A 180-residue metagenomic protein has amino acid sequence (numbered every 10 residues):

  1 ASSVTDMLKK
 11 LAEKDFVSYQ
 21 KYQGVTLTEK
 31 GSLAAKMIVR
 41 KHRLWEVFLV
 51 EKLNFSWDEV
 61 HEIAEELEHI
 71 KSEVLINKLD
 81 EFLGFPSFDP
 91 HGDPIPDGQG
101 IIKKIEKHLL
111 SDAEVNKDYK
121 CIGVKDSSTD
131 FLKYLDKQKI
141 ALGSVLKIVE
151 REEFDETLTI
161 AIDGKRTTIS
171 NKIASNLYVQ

Functional and structural regions predicted by a protein language model:
S2, D58: Key DNA-contact positions within bacterial/archaeal DNA-binding proteins
T5-K9: Short, hydrophobic-biased segments on the C-terminal half of alpha helices that form "recognition helices"
A12, E66-H69: Extended, low-hydrophobicity, polar/charged segments
A12-Q20: A short, conserved structural fragment
Q23-H42: Basic, amphipathic "hinge/linker" alpha-helix immediately C-terminal to the N-terminal HTH DNA-binding motif
E46-V47: Non-catalytic accessory regions
E68-N171: Mid-protein regulatory/catalytic core that forms ligand/cofactor-binding pockets and protein-protein interaction
N171-Q180: Charged, cofactor-coupling segments
